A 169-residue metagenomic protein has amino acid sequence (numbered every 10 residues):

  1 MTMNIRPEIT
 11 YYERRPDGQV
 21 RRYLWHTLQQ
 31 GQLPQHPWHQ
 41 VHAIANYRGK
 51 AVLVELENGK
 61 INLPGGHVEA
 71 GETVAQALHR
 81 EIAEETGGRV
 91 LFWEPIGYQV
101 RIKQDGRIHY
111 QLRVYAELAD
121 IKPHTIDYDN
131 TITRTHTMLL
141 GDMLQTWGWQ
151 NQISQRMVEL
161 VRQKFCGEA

Functional and structural regions predicted by a protein language model:
T2-H42: Acidic, metal-coordinating catalytic segment for phosphate/diphosphate chemistry, firing primarily on the Nudix
Q32, V100-I102, N151, L160: Class I (Rossmann-like) S-adenosyl-L-methionine-dependent methyltransferase catalytic domain, capturing the SAM-binding
H39-V41, G49, Y110-L112, T133: Change "...and in nucleic-acid phosphodiester-cleaving endonucleases..." to "...and in nucleic-acid processing enzymes
A43, P95, V114-A116: A structural signal for short, well-ordered beta-strand segments
N46-E84: Conserved Nudix-box catalytic region and its N-terminal flanking loop in Nudix hydrolases and closely related
R89-G97: A short coil-to-beta-strand element that immediately follows conserved catalytic motifs
Q99-P123, H136-T137: Active-site-adjacent beta-strand/loop module that shapes the phosphate/pyrophosphate-binding cleft
T125-V158: NUDIX/MutT-family hydrolases
